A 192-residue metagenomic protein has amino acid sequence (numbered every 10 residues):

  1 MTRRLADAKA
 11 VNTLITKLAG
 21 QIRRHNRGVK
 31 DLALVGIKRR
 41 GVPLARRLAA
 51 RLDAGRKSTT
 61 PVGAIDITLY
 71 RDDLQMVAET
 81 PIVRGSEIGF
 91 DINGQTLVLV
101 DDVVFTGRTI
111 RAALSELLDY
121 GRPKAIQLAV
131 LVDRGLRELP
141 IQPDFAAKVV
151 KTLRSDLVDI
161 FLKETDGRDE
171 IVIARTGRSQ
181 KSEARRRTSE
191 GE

Functional and structural regions predicted by a protein language model:
M1-E192: PRPP-associated nucleotide enzymes
